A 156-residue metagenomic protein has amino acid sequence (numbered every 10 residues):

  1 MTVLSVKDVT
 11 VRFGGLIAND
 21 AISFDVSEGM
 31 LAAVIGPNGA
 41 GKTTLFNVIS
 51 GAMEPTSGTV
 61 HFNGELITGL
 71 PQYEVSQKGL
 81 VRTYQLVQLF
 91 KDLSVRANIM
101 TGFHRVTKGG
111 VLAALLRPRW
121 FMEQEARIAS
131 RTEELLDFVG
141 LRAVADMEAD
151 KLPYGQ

Functional and structural regions predicted by a protein language model:
L4-V6, N19: Conserved structural motif at the start of ABC-family nucleotide-binding domains
A32-A33, R82: Short beta-strand immediately N-terminal to the Walker A/P-loop
I35-P37: The feature captures the beta-strand-to-loop junction immediately N-terminal to the Walker
S50: Helix-to-loop junction immediately C-terminal to a conserved catalytic motif
G58-L66, Q77-K78: Conserved ABC transporter NBD signature motif
L93-L115: Short coil-to-helix segment of the ABC ATPase nucleotide-binding domain corresponding to the Q-loop/switch region
V111-E148: Conserved ABC ATPase "signature" region
